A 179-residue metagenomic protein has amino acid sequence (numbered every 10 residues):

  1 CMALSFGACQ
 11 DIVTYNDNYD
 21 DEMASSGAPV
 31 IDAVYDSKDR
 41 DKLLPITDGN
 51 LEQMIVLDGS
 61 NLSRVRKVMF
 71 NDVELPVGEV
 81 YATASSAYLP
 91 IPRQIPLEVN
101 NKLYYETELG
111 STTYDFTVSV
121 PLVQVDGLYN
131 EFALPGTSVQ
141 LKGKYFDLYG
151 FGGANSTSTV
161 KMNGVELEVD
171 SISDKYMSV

Functional and structural regions predicted by a protein language model:
L4-A8: C-terminal motif of bacterial Sec signal peptides marking the signal peptidase cleavage site
Q10-S63, L109-N155: Beta-strand/beta-sandwich contexts
T47-G49, V68, Y81, I95 (+1 more regions): Hydrophobic beta-strand core residues of beta-sandwich domains
R64-V73, G150-G164: Change to "...patches in solvent-exposed regions of secreted, membrane-anchored, or virion-exposed structural
E74-V80, F116, E166-S171: Short, surface-exposed loop motifs enriched in S/T, G, D/E and P with embedded aromatic residues
V80-P90, S171-S178: Aromatic sugar-binding surface patches on proteins that engage polysaccharides or sugar-phosphate polymers
I91-L97: Short, surface-exposed loop/turn segments at beta-strand-coil junctions that are enriched for proline with nearby
L97-L109: Short, aromatic- and glycine-rich surface loops/edge beta-strands on solvent-exposed regions
